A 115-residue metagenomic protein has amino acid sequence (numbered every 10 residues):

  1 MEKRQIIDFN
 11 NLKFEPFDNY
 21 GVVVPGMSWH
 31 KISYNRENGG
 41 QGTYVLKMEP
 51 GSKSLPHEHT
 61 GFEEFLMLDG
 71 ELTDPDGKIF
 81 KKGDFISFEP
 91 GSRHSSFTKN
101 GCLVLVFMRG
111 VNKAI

Functional and structural regions predicted by a protein language model:
M1-G40: A short, N-terminal "cap"/entry segment at the start of jelly-roll beta-barrel domains of the cupin/DSBH fold
S28-H59, E89-R93: Conserved short histidine dyad/triad with adjacent acidic residue
P50, H59-P75: Glycine- and acidic-residue-biased ligand/ion/polar-headgroup-sensing regions
K53-S54, G70-D74, F85, N112: Short beta-strand segments in beta-sandwich/barrel cores
D74-H94: Short acidic-glycine-tyrosine-enriched beta hairpin
P90-I115: Ligand-binding loop in jelly-roll beta-barrel domains
